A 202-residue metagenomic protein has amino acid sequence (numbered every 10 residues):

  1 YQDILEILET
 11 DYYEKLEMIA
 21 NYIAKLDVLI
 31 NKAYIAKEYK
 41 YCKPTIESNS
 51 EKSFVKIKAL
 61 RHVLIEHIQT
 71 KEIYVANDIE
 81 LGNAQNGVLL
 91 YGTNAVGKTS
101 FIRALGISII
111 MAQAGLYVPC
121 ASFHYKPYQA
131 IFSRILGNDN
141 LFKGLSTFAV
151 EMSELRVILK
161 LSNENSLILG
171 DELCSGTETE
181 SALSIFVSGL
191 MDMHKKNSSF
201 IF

Functional and structural regions predicted by a protein language model:
Y1-I30, I135-F142, E154: Long, non-coiled-coil amphipathic alpha-helical linker/lever segments that couple catalytic cores to other domains
K32-F202: ATPase nucleotide-binding head domains, primarily ABC-like/P-loop NTPase cores
